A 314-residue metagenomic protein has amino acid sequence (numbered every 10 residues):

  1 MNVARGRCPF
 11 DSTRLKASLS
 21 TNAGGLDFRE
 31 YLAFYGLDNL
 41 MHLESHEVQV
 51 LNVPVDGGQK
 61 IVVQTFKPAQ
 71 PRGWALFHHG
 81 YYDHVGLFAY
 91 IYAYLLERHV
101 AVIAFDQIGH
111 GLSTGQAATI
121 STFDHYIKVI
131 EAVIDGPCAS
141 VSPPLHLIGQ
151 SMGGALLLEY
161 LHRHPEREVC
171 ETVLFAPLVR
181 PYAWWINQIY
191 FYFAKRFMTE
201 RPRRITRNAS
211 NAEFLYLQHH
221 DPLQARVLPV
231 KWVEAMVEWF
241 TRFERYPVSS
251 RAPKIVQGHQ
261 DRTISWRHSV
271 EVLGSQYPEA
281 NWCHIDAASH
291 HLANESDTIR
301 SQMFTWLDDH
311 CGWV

Functional and structural regions predicted by a protein language model:
M1-P54, Q59-F66: An N-terminal hydrophobic leader/cap segment in hydrolases
R72, G80-D83: Active-site glycine-rich loops that stabilize anionic/oxyanionic intermediates across multiple enzyme folds
Y82-V85, G111-V141: Catalytic nucleophile-loop/oxyanion-hole region of alpha/beta-hydrolase and closely related hydrolase-like folds
Y92-Q116: Conserved alpha/beta-hydrolase
V173-Y182: Active-site nucleophile loop of the alpha/beta-hydrolase fold
S249, I255-Q257, D261: Short beta-strand/loop motif that positions the catalytic acidic residue of the alpha/beta-hydrolase fold
R251, S265-G274: Short alpha-helix in the alpha/beta-hydrolase fold that links the catalytic acid
A288-R300: Catalytic histidine-centered segment of alpha/beta-hydrolase-like enzymes
